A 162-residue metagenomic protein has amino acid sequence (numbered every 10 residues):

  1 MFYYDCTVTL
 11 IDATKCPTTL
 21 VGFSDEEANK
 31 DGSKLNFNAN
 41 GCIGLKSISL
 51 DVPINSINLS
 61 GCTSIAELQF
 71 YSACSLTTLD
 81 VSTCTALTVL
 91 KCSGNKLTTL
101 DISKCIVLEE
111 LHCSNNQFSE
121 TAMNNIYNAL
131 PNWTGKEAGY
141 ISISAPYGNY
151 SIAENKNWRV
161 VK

Functional and structural regions predicted by a protein language model:
M1, I11, V21-F23, F37 (+7 more regions): Conserved hydrophobic beta-strand positions in leucine-rich repeat
M1, L20, K34, E67-L68 (+4 more regions): Generic intrinsically disordered, low-complexity segments enriched for polar/acidic and small residues
D5-C6, C16, E26-D31, C42 (+8 more regions): Conserved "Asn-ladder"/turn position within leucine-rich repeats
C6-L10, D31-F37, V52-S56, A73-T78 (+3 more regions): Leucine-rich repeat
V8, P17-L20, G32-K34, L45 (+7 more regions): Conserved hydrophobic position(s) of the canonical leucine-rich repeat
A13-K15, A39-G41, L59-C62, V81-T85 (+3 more regions): A structural signal for leucine-rich repeat
S103-K162: Leucine-rich solenoid repeat scaffolds
